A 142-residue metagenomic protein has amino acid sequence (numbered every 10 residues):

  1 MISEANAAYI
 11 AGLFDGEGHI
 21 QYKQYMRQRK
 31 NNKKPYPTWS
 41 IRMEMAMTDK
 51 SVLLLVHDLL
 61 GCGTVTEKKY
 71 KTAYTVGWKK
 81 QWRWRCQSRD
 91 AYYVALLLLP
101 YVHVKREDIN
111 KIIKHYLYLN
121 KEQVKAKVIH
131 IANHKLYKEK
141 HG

Functional and structural regions predicted by a protein language model:
M1-G142: Internal intein/HINT superfamily modules and their associated LAGLIDADG
